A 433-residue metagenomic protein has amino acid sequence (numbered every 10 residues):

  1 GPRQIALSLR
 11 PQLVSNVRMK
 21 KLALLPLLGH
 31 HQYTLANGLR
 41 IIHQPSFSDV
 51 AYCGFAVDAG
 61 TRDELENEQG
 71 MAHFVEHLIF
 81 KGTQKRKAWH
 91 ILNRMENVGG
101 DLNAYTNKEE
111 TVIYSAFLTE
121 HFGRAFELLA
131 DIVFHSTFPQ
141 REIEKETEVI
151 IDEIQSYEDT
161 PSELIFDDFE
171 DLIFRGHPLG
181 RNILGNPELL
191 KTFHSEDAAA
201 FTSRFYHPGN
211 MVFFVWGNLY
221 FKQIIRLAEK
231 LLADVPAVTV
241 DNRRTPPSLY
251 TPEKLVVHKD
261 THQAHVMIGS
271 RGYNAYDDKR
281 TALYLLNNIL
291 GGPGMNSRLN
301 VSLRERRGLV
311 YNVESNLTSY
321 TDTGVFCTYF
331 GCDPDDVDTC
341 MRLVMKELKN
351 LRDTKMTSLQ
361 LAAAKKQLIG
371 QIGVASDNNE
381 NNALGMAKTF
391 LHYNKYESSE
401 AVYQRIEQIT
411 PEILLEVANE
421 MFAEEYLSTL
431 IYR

Functional and structural regions predicted by a protein language model:
R18, T34, H90-P246, V256-V257 (+6 more regions): Charge-rich, well-structured scaffold segments of protease-associated domains
M19-V50: N- or domain-start disorder-to-order transition segments that initiate the globular core
L24-L27, V240, S248-Y250, N296: Short solvent-exposed loop/turn micro-motifs enriched in small/polar/acidic residues
G38, P45-M95, F169, Y206 (+2 more regions): Active/ligand-binding-proximal structured segments within catalytic/core domains that scaffold catalytic residues
P252-K254: Flexible, small-/acidic-enriched active-site or ligand-binding loops
